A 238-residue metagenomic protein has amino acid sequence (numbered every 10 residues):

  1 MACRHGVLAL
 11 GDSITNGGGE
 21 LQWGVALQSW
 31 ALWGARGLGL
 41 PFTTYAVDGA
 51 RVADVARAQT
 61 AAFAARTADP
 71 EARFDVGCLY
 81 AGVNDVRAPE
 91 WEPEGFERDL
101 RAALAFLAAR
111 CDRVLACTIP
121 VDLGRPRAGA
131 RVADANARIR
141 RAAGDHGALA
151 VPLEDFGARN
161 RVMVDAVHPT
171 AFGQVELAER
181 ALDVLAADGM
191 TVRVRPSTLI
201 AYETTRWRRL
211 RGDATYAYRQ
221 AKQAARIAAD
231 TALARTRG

Functional and structural regions predicted by a protein language model:
M1-D48, A61-R73: Serine-esterase "nucleophile elbow" of acetyl-processing enzymes
A2, A61-G238: Alpha-helical cap/lid subdomain in secreted, periplasmic, or secretory-pathway luminal O-acyl-processing enzymes
I14, V52-V55, V162: Short clusters of hydrophobic/aromatic residues that line enzyme substrate/ligand-binding pockets
T15, L21, D48-R51, D85-V86 (+1 more regions): Short histidine/acidic/glycine/proline-rich micro-motifs that form metal- and phosphate-coordinating active-site loops
E20-V25, A50-T60, E94, A130: Acidic-and-aromatic substrate-binding clefts and catalytic sites of carbohydrate-active enzymes
Y45-G49, P152-D155: Acidic carboxylate-rich catalytic motifs and surrounding loops in phosphoryl-/glycosyl-chemistry enzymes
